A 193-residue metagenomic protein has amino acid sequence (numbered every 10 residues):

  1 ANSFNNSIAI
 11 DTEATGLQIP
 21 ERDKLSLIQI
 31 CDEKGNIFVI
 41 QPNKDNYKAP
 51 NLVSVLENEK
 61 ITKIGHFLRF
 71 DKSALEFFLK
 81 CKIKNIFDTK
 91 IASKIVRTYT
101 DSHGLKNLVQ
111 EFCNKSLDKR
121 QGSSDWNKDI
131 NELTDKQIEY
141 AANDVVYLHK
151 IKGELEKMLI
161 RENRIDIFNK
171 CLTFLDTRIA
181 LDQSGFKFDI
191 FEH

Functional and structural regions predicted by a protein language model:
A1-N107: Conserved RNase H-like, two-metal-ion catalytic cores of nucleic-acid enzymes
C31, E59, I95-V96, F112 (+3 more regions): Generic structural signal for hydrophobic core residues of well-folded globular domains
S54, F77, K94, N107 (+5 more regions): Charged/polar, solvent-exposed surface patches and flexible loops
I61, C113-K115, R164: Short aromatic/hydrophobic-glycine micro-motifs
S73-E76, K106-Q110, V146-G153: A broadly conserved amphipathic alpha-helix scaffold signal in soluble, globular proteins
H103-L117: A polyampholytic, Gly/Pro-enriched intrinsically disordered region
L117-A180: Acidic, Mg2+-coordinating catalytic module of metal-dependent nucleases/exonucleases that use a two-metal-ion mechanism
T173-H193: Long, charged alpha-helical interface segments
